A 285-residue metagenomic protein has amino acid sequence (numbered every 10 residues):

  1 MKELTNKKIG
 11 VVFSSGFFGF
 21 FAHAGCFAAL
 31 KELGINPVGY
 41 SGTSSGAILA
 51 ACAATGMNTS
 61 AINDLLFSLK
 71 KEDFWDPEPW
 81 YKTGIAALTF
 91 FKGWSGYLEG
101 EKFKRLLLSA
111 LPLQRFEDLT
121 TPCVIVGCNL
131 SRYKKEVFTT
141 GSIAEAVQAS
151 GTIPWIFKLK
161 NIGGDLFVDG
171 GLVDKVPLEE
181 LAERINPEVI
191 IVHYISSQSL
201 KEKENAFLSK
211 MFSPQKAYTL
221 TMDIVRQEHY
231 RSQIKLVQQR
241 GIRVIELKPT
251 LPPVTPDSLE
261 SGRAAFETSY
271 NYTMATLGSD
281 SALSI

Functional and structural regions predicted by a protein language model:
M1-T43, A51-I285: Patatin-like phospholipase
